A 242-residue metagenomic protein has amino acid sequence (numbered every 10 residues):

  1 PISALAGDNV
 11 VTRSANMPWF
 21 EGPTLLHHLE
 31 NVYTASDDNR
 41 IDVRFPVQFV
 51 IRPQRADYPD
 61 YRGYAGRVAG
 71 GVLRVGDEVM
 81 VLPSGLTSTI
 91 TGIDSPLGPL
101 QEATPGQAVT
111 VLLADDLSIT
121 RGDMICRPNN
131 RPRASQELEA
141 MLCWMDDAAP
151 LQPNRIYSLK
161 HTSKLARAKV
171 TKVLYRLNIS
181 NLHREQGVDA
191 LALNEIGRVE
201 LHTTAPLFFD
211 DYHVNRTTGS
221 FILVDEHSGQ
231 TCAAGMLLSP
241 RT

Functional and structural regions predicted by a protein language model:
P1-D42: Canonical P-loop GTPase G-domain recognition
V10-R13, V50, A56-P59: Short, positionally conserved secondary-structure boundary motifs
H28, V32, V50, V173: Residues that form generic nucleotide/phosphate-binding pockets
V47: Polyanion-binding loop/helix "lid" in catalytic or ligand-binding cores
P53-T242: C-terminal effector/interaction modules appended to NTPase cores
